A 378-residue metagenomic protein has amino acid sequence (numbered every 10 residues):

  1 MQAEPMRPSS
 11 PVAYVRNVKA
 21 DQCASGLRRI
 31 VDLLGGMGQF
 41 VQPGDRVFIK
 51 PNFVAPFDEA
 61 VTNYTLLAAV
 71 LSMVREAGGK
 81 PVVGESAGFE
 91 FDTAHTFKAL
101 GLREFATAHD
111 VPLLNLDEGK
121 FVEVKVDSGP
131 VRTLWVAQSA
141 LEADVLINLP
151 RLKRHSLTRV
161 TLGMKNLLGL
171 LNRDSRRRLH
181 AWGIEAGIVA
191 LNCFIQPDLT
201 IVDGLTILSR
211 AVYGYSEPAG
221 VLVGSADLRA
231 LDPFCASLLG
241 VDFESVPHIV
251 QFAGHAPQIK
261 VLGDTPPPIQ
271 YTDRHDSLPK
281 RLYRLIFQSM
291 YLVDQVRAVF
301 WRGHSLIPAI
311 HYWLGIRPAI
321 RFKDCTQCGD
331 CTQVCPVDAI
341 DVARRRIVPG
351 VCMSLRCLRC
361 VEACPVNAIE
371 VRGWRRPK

Functional and structural regions predicted by a protein language model:
M1-F322, T326, P336-R345, V366-K378: N-terminal and secondary-structure boundary signal
C325-C331, C335, C352-C360, C364: Short cysteine clusters
R346-G350: Minor-groove-contacting beta-hairpin "wing" of winged helix-turn-helix DNA-binding domains
